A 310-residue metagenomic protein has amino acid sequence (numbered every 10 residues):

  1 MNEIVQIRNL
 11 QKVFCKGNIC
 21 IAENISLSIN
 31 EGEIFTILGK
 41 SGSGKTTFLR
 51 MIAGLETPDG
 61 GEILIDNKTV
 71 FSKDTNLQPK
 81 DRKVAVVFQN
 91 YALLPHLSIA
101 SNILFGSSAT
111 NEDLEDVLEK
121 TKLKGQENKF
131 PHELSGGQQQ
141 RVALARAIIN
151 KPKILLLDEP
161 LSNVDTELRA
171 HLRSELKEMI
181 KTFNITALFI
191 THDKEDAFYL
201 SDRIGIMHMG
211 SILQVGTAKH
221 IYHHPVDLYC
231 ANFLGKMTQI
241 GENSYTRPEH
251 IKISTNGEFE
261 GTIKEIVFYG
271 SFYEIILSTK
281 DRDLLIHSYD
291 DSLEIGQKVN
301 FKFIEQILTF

Functional and structural regions predicted by a protein language model:
L38-K40: The feature captures the beta-strand-to-loop junction immediately N-terminal to the Walker
A53: Helix-to-loop junction immediately C-terminal to a conserved catalytic motif
D59-E62, M209: Conserved coupling/switch loops of ABC nucleotide-binding domains, chiefly the family-specific signature
G61-S72, T110: Conserved ABC transporter NBD signature motif
K83-A85, Q89, S98-V226: ABC ATPase nucleotide-binding domains
Y245-F310: Non-catalytic connector elements of ABC transporters
